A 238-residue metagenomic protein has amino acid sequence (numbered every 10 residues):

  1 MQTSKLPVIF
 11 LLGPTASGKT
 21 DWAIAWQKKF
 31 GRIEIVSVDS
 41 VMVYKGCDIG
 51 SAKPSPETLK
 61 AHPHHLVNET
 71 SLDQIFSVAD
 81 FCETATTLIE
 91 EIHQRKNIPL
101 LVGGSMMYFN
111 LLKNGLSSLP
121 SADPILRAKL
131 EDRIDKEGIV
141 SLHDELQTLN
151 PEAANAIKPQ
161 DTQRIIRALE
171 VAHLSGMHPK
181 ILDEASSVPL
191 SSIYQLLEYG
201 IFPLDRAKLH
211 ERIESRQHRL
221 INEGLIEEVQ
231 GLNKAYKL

Functional and structural regions predicted by a protein language model:
M1-L238: Phosphate/pyrophosphate-binding catalytic cores of soluble transferases and nucleic-acid-acting enzymes
